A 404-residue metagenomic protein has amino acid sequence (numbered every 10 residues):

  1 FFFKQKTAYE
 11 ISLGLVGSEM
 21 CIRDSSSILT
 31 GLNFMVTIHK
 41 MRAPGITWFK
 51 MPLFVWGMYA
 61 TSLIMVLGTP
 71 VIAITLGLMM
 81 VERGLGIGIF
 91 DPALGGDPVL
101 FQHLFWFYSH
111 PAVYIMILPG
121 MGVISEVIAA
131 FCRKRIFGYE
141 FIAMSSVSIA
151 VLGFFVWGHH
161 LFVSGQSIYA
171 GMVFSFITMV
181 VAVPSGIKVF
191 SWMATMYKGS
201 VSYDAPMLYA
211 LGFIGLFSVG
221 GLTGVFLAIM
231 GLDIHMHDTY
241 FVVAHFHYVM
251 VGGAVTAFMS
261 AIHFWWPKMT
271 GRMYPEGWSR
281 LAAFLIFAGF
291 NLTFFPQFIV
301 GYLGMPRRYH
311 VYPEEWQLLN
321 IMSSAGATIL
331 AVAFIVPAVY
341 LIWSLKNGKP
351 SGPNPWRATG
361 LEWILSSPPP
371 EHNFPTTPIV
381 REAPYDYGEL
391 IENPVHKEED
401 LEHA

Functional and structural regions predicted by a protein language model:
F1-F2: Flexible, compositionally biased loop and terminal segments
Q5-I22: Short, small-residue-biased leader/transition segments that mark boundaries at the very start of proteins
S18-A404: ...captures the hydrophobic TM-helix bundle architecture rather than a specific catalytic motif, and can also fire on
